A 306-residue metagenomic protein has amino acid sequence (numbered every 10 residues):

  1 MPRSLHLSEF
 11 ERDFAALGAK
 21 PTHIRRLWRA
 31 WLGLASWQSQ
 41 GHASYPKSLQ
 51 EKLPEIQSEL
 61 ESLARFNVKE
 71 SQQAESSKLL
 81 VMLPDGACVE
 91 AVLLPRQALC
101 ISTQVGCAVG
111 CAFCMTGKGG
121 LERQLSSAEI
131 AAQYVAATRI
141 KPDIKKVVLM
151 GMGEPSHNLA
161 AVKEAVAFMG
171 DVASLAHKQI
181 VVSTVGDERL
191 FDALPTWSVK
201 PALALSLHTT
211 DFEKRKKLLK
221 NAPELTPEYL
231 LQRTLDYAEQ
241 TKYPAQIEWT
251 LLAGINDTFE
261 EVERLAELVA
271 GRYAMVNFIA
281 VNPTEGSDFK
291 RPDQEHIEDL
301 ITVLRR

Functional and structural regions predicted by a protein language model:
M1-G86, L235-Y243, L251-R306: Auxiliary Fe-S-binding modules of radical SAM enzymes
P84, L94-R96, Q104-G106, G117 (+3 more regions): Generic beta-structure capping elements
C88-E90: Short, mixed charged/polar active-site loops that provide acid/base catalysis or chelate metal/phosphate cofactors
L93-L94, A161: Residue-level structural signal for beta-strand termini and adjacent loop
L94-E129: Canonical Radical SAM [4Fe-4S] cluster-binding loop centered on the CxxxCxxC motif and its immediate flanking residues
K118-K146: Conserved alpha-helical substructure of the radical SAM core
R139-L304: Conserved AdoMet/S-adenosylmethionine-binding subsite of the radical SAM
